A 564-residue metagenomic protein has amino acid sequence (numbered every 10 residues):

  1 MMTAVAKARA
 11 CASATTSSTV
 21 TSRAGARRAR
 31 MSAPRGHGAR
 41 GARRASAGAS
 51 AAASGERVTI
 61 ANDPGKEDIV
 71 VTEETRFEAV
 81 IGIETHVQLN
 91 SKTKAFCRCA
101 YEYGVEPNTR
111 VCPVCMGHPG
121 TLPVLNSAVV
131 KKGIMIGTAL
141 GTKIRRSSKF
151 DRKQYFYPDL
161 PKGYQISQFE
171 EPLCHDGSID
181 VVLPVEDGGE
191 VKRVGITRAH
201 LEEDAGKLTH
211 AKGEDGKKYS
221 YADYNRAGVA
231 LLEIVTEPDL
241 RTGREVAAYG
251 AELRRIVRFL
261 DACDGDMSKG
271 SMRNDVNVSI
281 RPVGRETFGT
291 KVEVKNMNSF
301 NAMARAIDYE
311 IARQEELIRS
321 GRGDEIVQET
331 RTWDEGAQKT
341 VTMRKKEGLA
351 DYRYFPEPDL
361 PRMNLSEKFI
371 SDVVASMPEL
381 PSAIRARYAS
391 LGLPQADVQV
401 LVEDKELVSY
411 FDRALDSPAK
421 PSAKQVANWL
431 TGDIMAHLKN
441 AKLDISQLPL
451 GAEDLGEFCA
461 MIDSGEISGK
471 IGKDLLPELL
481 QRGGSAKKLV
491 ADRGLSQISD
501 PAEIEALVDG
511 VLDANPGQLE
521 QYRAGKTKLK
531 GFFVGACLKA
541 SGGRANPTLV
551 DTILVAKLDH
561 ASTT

Functional and structural regions predicted by a protein language model:
M1-P34: N-terminal chloroplast transit peptides
S46-M377, R385, Q395, S417-P421: Basic, nucleic-acid-interacting segments
T75, G392, D416-V426, S464-I467 (+1 more regions): Structural motif
E78, G270-P282, A389-R413, P421-A441 (+3 more regions): Core structural elements
N90, A312, V408, T431-K439 (+6 more regions): Amphipathic alpha-helical core segments of compact helical bundles
M363-N364, V398, Y410-D412, A423-Q425 (+8 more regions): Extended hydrophobic-aromatic, low-complexity segments
I445-A460, E466-A540: Strongly charged, low-complexity linkers/loops
T527-T564: Short, amphipathic C-terminal "tail helix"
